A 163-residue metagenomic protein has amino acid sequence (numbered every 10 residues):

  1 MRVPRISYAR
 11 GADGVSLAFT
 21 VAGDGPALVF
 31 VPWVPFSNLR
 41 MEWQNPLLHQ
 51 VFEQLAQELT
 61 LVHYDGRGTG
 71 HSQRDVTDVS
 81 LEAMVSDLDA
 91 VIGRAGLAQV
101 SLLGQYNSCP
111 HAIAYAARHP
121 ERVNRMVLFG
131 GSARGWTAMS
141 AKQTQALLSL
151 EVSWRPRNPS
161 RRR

Functional and structural regions predicted by a protein language model:
Y8-Q73: Conserved HGGG/HGGXW glycine-rich cap/lid loop of the alpha/beta-hydrolase fold
T60, Q99-S101, V123-R125: Structural signature of beta-strand start/N-cap positions in the alpha/beta core of ABC transporter nucleotide-binding
Q73-V85: Catalytic nucleophile-loop/oxyanion-hole region of alpha/beta-hydrolase and closely related hydrolase-like folds
E82-V100: Conserved acidic catalytic loop of the alpha/beta-hydrolase fold
M84, L102-G104, F129: Short beta-strand immediately N-terminal to the catalytic nucleophile in serine-hydrolase-like folds
G104-S108, A112: Gly/Ala-rich beta-loop-alpha elbow adjacent to hydrolase catalytic centers
I113, A117, V123-P156: Flexible "cap/lid" loop of the alpha/beta hydrolase fold
P159-R163: Helix-loop "lid/cap" segments that line or gate small-molecule binding pockets
